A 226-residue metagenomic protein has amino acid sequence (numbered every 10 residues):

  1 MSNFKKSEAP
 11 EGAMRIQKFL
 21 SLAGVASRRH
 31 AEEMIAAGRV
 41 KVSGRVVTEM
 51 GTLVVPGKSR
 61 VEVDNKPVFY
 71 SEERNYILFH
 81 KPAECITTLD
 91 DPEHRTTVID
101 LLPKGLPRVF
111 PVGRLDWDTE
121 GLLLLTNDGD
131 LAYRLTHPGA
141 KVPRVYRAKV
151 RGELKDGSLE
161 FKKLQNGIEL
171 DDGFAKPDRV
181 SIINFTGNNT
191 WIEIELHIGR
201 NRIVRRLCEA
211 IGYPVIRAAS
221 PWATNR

Functional and structural regions predicted by a protein language model:
S2-R226: Basic, flexible Lys/Arg- and Gly-enriched helix-loop patches that mediate nucleic-acid binding at interfaces with rRNA
